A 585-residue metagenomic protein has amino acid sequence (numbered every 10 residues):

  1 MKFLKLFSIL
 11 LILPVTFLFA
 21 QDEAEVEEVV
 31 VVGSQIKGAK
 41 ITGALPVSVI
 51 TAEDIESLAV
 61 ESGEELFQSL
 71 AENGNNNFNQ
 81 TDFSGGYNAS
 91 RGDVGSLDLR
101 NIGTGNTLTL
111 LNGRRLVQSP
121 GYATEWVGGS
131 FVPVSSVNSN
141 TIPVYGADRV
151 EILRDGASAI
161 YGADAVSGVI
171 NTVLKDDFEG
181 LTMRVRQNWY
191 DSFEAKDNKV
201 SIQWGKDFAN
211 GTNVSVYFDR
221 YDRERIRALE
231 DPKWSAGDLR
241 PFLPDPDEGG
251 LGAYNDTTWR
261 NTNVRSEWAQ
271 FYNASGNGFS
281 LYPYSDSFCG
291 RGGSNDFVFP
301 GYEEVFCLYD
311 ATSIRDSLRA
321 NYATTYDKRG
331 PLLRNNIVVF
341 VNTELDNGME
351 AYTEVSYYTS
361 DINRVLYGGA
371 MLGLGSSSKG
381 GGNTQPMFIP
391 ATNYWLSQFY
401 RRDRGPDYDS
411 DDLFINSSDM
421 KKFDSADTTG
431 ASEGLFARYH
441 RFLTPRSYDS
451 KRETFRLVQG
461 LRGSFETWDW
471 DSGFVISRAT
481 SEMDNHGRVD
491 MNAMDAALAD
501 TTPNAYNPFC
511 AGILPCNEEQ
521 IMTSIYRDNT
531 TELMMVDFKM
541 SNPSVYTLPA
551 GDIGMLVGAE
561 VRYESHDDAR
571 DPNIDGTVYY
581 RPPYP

Functional and structural regions predicted by a protein language model:
Q21-E56, E64: Short, acidic, small-residue-rich periplasmic hinge/interaction motif at the N-terminus of Gram-negative outer-membrane
L45-D98, G103-G105, R114-S139, E151-S158: Periplasmic N-terminal accessory/gating domains of Gram-negative outer-membrane beta-barrel systems
L66, L108, E151, V169-K175 (+7 more regions): Predominantly transmembrane beta-strands of Gram-negative outer membrane beta-barrel pores used for transport
D93, D164-V166, N188, E194-N198 (+3 more regions): Residues that define the transmembrane beta-barrel architecture of outer-membrane proteins
T104, V144-A147, K175, A209-G211 (+4 more regions): Outer-membrane beta-barrel channels and translocator barrels
T107, L111, R115-L116, F131-R186 (+1 more regions): A beta-strand signature from Gram-negative outer-membrane beta-barrel systems, especially the internal plug domain
G121, I226, A236-P241, S287 (+3 more regions): Surface-exposed, low-complexity loop segments enriched in small/polar and acidic residues
T182, R186-N188, G211-Q270, S317-Y326 (+1 more regions): Periplasmic-side early beta-strands and strand-to-turn transitions of outer-membrane beta-barrels
